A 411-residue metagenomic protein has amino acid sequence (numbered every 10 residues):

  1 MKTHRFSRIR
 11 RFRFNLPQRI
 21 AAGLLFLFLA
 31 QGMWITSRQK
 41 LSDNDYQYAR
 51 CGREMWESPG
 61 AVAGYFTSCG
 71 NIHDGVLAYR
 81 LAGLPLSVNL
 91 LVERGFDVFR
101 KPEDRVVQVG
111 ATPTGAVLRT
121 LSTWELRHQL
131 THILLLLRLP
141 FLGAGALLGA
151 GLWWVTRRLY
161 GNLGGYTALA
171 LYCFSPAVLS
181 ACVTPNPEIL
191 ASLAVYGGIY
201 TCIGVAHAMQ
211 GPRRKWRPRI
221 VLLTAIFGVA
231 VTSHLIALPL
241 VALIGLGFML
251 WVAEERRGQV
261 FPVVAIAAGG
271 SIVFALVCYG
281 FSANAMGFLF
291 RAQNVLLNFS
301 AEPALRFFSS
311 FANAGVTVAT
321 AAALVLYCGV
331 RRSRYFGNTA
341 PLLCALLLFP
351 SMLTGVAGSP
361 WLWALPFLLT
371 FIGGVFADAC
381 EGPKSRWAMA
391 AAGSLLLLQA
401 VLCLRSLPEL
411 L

Functional and structural regions predicted by a protein language model:
H4, Y200-Q210, F227, P239-I272 (+2 more regions): Perimembrane helix-loop-helix junctions
Q18-A22, P102-W124, H128, L152-F174 (+3 more regions): Transmembrane-helix signature of polytopic, membrane-embedded enzymes that assemble or transfer cell-envelope glycans
F26-F28, A168-C173, Y200, F227-V231: Short helix- or helix-capping micro-motifs that position conserved polar/aromatic residues at function-defining sites
S42-D43, A177-A191, A357-W361: Short acidic/glycine- and proline-prone juxtamembrane loop motifs at membrane-interface regions of multi-pass membrane
E57-P140: Interfacial juxtamembrane loops and adjacent helix segments that form the catalytic/substrate-binding surfaces
L147, L152, M249-V252, N313-L342 (+1 more regions): Hydrophobic, aromatic-rich transmembrane alpha-helices and their immediate juxtamembrane boundary segments
R157-L159, G198-I220, A230, S333 (+1 more regions): Membrane-interface transmembrane helices that cradle and orient dolichyl/undecaprenyl
P262-N298, T317-V318, A400-L410: Membrane-lumen/periplasm interface segments of specific transmembrane helices in polyprenyl phosphate-linked
